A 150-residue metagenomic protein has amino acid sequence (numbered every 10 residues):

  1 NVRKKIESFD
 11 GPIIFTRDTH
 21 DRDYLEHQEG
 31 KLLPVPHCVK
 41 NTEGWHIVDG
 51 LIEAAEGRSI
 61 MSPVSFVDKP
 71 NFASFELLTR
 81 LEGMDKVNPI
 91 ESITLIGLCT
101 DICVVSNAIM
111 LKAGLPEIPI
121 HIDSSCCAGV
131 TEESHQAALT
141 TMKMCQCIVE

Functional and structural regions predicted by a protein language model:
K4-P12, K31-E150: Active-site-adjacent betaalpha module
P12-D18: Short beta-strand segments at enzyme active-site cores
D18-H20, F72-A73: Short glycine-enriched loops at secondary-structure junctions
T19-R22, A128: Solvent-exposed loop/turn segments at secondary-structure junctions within structured extracellular/periplasmic domains
Y24-E29: Metal-dependent catalytic neighborhoods of phosphoester/phosphodiester hydrolases
